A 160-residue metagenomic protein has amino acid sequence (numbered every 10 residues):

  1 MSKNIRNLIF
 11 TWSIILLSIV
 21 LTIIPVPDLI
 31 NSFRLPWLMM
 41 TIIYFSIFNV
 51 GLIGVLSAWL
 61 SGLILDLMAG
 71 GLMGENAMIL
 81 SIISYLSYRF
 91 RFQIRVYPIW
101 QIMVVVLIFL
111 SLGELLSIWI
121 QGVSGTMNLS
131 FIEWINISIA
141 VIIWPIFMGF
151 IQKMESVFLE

Functional and structural regions predicted by a protein language model:
M1-E160: Terminal, non-globular segments
